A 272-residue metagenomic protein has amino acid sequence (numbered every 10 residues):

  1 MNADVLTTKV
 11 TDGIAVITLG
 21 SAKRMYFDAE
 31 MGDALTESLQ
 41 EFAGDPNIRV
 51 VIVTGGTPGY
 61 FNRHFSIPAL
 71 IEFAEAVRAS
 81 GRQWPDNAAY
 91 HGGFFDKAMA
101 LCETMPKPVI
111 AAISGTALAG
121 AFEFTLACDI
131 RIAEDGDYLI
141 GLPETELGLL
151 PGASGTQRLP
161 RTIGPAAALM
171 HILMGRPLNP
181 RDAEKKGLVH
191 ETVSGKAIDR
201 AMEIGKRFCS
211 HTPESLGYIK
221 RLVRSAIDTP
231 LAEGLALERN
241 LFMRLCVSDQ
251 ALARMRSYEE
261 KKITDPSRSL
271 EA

Functional and structural regions predicted by a protein language model:
M1-T54: Conserved CoA-thioester-binding segment of acyl-CoA-metabolizing enzymes
A3, M255-A272: Terminal low-complexity tails and localization/encapsulation signals of metabolic enzymes
I17, L35, V53, S66 (+5 more regions): Terminal peptide-recognition signature
E30-A34, F94, L101, R200 (+3 more regions): Charged catalytic carboxylate motif
G55-K97: Glycine- (often His-adjacent) and acidic-residue-rich active-site loop that binds/positions the CoA thioester
A100-P213: Crotonase-fold acyl-CoA enzyme core
A133-Y138, K186-A236, R244, D249 (+1 more regions): C-terminal long alpha-helix characteristic of the crotonase
H171-I172, I219-V223, F242, Y258: Short alpha-helical scaffolding segments that buttress acidic/His motifs in well-ordered protein cores
